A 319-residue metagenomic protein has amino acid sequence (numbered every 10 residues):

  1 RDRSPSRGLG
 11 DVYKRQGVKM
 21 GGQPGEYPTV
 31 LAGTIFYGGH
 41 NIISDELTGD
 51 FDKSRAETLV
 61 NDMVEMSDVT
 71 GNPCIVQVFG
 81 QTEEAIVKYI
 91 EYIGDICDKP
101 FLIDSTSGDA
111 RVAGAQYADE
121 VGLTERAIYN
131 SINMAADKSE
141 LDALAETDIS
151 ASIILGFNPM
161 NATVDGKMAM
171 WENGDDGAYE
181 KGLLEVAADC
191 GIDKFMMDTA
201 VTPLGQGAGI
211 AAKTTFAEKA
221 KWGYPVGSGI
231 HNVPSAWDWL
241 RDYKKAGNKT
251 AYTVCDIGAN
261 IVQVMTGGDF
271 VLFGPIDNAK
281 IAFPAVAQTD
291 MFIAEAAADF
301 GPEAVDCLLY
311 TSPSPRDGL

Functional and structural regions predicted by a protein language model:
R1-Y13, Y310-L319: Single conserved hydrophobic/aromatic residue that forms the stacking wall/gate of nucleotide- or nucleobase-binding
R7, D11-I43: N-terminal amphipathic alpha-helix/helix-capping segment at the start of soluble metabolic enzymes
V12, L272-F273, V286-T289, A294-L309: Active-site loops and adjacent core secondary-structure elements that bind or stabilize anionic groups
G21-P24, G94-D95, D119-L123, L144-T147 (+3 more regions): Solvent-exposed alpha-helices and their adjacent loops that cap or buttress functional pockets in soluble metabolic
L31-M160: Active-site beta->alpha loop and helix N-cap motifs at the rims of alpha/beta catalytic domains
K88-P100, F216-Y224, E295: Alpha-helix-loop-beta-strand connector modules within alpha/beta enzyme cores
S131-N133, G182-D189, C255-V262, A296-L309: Short, basic, helix/turn surface patches
T147-V286: Catalytic alpha/beta core domains of metabolic enzymes, predominantly
